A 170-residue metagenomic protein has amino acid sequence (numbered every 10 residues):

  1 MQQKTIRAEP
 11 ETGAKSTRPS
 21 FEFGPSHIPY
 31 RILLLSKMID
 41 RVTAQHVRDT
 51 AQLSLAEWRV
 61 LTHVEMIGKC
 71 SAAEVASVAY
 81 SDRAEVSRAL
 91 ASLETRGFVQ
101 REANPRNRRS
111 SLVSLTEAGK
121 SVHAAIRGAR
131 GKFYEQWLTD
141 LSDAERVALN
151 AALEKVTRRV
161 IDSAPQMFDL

Functional and structural regions predicted by a protein language model:
M1-A51: N-terminal leader segment of winged-helix/HTH proteins
Q2-K15, A91-E154: Charged, amphipathic alpha-helical coiled-coil/dimerization segments
F23, K37, R41-E85, R96 (+1 more regions): N-terminal helix-turn-helix DNA-binding core of bacterial DNA-binding proteins
H27, R59, V147: Active-site phosphate/pyrophosphate-handling residues
R31, T43, V60, F133-Y134: Hydrophobic alpha-helical segments typical of transmembrane helices and their membrane-interface/capping positions
I39, H46, A79, V122-L141 (+1 more regions): Alpha-helical linker/hinge and terminal dimerization helices associated with HTH transcriptional regulators
H63-I67, A152, R159: Short amphipathic alpha-helical elements of helix-turn-helix/winged-helix folds
